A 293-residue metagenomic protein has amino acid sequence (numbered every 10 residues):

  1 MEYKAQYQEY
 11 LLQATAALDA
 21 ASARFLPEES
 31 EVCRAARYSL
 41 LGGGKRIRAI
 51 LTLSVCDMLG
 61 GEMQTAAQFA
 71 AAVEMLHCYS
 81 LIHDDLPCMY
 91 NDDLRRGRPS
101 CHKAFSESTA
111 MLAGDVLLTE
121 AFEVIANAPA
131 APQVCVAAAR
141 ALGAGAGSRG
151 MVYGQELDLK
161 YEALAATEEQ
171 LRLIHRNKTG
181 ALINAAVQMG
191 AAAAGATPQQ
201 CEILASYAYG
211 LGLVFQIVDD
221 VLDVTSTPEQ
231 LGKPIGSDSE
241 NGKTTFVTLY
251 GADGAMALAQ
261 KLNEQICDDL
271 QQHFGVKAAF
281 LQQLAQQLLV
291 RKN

Functional and structural regions predicted by a protein language model:
M1-S22: N-terminal amphipathic/basic leader segments beginning at the initiator methionine
L12, S22, L26-L270, K277-L289: Mg2+-dependent prenyl diphosphate-binding active-site environment of isoprenoid biosynthetic enzymes
K292-N293: Short cytosolic juxtamembrane segments of multi-pass membrane proteins
